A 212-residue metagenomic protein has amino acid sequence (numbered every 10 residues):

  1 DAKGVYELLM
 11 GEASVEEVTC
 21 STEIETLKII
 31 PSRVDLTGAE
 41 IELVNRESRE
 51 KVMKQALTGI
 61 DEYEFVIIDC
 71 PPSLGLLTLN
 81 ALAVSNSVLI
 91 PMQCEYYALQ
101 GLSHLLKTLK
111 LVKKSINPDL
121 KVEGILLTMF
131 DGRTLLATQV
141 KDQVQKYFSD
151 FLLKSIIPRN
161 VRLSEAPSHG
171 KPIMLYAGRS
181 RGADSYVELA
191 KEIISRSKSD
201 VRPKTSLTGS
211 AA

Functional and structural regions predicted by a protein language model:
D1-A212: P-loop NTP-binding core
